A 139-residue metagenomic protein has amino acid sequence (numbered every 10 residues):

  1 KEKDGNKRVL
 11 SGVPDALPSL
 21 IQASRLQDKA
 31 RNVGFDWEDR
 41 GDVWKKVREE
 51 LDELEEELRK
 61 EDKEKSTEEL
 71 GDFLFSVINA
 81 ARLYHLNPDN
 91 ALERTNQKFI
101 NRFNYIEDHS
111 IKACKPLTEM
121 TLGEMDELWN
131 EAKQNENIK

Functional and structural regions predicted by a protein language model:
K1-L70, F75-K139: Flexible "arm" and connector segments at domain edges
